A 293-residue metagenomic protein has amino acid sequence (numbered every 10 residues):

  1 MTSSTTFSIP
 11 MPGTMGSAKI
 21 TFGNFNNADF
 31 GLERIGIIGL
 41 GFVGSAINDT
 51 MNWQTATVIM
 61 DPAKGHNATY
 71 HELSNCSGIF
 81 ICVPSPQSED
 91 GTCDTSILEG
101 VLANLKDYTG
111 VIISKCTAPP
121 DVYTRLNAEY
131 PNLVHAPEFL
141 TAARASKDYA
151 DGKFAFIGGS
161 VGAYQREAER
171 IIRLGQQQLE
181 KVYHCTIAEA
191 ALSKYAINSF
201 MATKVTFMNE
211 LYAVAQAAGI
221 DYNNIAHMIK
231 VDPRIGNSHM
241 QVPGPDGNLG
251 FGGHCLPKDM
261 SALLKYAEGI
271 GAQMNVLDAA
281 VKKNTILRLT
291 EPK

Functional and structural regions predicted by a protein language model:
S4-G78: NAD(P)+-binding Rossmann beta1-loop-alpha1 motif at the extreme N-terminus of oxidoreductases
P10-A28, W53-Q54, R125-V134, A145-S238 (+2 more regions): Internal alpha-helical scaffold of NAD(P)-dependent oxidoreductase catalytic cores
V43, T117-D121, M201: Gly/Ser/Thr-rich loops at beta-strand to alpha-helix junctions that form or flank small-molecule/cofactor-binding
G78, P86-A145: Rossmann-like NAD(P)(H) cofactor-binding subdomain of soluble oxidoreductases
G78-C82, F156: Structural motif
A142, N198-A202, P233-I235, P243-P257 (+1 more regions): Glycine-rich phosphate/pyrophosphate-binding beta-alpha loops
C255-K293: C-terminal active-site/capping subdomain that shapes the small-molecule cofactor and substrate pocket of enzyme
